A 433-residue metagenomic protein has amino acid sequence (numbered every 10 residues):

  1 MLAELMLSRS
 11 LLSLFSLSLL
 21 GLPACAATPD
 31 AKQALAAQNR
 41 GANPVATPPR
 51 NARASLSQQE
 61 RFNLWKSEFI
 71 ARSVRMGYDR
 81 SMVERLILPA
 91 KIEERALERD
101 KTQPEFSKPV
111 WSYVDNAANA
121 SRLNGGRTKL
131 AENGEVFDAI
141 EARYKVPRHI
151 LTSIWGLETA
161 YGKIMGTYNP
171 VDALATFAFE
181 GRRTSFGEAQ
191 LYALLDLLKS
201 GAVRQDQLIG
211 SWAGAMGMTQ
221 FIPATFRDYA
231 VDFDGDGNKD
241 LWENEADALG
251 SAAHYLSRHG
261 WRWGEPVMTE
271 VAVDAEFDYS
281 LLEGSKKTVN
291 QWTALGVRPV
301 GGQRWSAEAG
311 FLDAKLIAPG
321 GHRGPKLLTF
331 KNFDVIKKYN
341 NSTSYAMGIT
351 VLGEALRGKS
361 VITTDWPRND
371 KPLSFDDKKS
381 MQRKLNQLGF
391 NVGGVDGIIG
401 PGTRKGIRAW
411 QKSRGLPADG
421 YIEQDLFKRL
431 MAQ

Functional and structural regions predicted by a protein language model:
M1-S8: N-terminal secretory signal peptides that target proteins for export/translocation
S10-P23: Bacterial N-terminal signal peptides
C25-E60, L64, E84, K384-Q387 (+3 more regions): Compositionally biased, proline/threonine/alanine/serine-rich low-complexity intrinsically disordered stretches
T47-A54, S67-F69, W111-L123: Acidic/histidine-rich, surface-exposed loop or edge segments in extracytoplasmic proteins
E60-E68, T128-N133: Short acidic alpha-helix initiation/capping motifs at coil-to-helix transition points, especially at protein N-termini
Y78-F311, G324-L327, V335-F375, G397 (+1 more regions): Catalytic glycan-binding domains that act on GlcNAc-containing polysaccharides
L373-K378, N386-L430: Short acidic, glycine/serine/threonine-rich helix-capping segments at coil-helix boundaries
